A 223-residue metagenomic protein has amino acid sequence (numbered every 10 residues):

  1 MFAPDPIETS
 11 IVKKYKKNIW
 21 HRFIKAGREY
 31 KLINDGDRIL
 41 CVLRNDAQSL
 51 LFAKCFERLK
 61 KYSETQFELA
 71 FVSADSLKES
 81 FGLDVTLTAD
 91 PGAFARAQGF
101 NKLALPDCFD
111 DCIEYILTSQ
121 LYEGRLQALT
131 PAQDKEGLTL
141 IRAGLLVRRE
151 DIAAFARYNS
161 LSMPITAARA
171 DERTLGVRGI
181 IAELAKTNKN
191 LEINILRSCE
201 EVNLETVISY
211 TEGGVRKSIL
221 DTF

Functional and structural regions predicted by a protein language model:
M1-Q133, R149-Y158: ATP-dependent adenylation/nucleotidyltransferase module used to activate substrates
R28, N34, D110-E114, L121-I141 (+2 more regions): Flexible helical/loop "lid" subdomain adjacent to adenine-nucleotide binding pockets
G144: Nucleotide-activated sugar donor-binding and catalytic core shared by glycosyltransferases and related lipid-linked
